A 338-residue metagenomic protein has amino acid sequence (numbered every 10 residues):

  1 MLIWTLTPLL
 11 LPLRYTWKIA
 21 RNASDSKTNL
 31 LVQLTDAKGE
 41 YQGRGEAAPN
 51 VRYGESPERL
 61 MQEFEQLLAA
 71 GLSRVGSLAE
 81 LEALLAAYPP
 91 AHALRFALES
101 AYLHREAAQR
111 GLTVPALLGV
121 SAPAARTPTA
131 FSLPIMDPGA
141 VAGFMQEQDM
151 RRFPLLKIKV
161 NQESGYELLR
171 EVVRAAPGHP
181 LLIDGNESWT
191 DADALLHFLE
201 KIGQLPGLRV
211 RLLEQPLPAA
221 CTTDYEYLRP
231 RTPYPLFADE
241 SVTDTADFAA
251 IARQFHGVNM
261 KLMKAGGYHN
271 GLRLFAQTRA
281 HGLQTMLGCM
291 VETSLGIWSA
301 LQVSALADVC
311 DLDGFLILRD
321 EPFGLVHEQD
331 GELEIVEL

Functional and structural regions predicted by a protein language model:
M1-L181, N186-T190, E200, Q204 (+1 more regions): N-terminal capping/lid subdomain adjacent to the active-site entrance of alpha/beta enzymes
W4-R14, S24, N29, M286-L338: Flexible C-terminal active-site loop/helix
L9-L13, A107-R110, I135, Q215 (+3 more regions): A short linear-motif detector with a strong N-terminal bias
G43-G45, G119, G266-G267, G288 (+1 more regions): Glycine-centered flexibility sites
A47, Q215, L262, L312-G314: Active-site donor-binding loop signature of nucleotide-sugar glycosyltransferases
E163-C289, S294-S304, R319-Q329: Catalytic core of soluble alpha/beta enzymes
